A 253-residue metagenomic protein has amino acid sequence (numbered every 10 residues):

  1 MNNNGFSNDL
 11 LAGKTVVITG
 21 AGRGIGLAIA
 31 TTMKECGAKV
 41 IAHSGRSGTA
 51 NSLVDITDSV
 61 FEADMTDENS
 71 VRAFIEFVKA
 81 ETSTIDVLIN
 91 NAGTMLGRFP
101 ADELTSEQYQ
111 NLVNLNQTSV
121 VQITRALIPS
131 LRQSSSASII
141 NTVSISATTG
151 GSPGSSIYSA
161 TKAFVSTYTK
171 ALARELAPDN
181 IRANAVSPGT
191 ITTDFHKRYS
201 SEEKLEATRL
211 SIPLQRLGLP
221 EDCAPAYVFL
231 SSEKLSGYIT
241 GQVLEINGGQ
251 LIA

Functional and structural regions predicted by a protein language model:
K14, T84-I85, L131-I145, P178-I181 (+1 more regions): Active-site loop of short-chain dehydrogenase/reductase
T15, G22-R23: Conserved glycine-rich cofactor-binding loop
M33, T84, S166, L176-I191 (+1 more regions): Conserved Rossmann-fold SDR core element
A63-F74, S106, D222: The beta1-alpha1 cofactor-binding region of Rossmann-like NAD(H)/NADP(H)-dependent oxidoreductases
F99-A101, T105-N111, H196, T208: Substrate-binding pocket helix/loop in short-chain dehydrogenase/reductase
I140-F164, T169-P178, T190: Catalytic loop of short-chain dehydrogenase/reductase
L219-I246, L251: C-terminal substrate-recognition "lid" of short-chain dehydrogenase/reductases
